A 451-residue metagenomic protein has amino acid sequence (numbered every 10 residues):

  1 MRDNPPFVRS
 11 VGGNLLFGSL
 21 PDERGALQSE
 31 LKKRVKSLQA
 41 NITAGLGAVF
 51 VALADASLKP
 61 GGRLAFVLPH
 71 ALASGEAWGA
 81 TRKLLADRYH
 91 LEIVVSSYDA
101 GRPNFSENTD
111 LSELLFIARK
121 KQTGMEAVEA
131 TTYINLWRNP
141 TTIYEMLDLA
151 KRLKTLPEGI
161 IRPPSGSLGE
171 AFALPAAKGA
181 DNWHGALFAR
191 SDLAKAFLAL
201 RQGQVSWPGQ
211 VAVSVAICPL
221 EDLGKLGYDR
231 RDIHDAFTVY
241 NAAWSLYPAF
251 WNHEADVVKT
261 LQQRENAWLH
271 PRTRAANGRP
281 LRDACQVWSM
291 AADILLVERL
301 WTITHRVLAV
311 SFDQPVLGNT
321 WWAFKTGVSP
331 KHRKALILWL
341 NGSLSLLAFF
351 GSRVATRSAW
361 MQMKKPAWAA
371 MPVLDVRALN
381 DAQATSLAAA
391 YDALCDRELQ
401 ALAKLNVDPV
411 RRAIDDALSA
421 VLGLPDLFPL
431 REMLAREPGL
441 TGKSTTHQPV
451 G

Functional and structural regions predicted by a protein language model:
M1-V211: Signature of N6-adenine DNA methyltransferases within the class I
N4, V8, L53, S57 (+10 more regions): Generic, well-ordered alpha-helical scaffold segments in large soluble proteins
N41-A48, L58, G75-G79, D110 (+7 more regions): Conserved structured core elements
T43, H70, S74, K325-S329 (+4 more regions): Generic alpha-helical structural element
L58, A180-A393, L399: Polybasic, glycine- and aromatic-enriched phosphate-binding surface used to engage nucleic acids
T109-A118, T142-R152, N266, H270 (+2 more regions): Short secondary-structure transition/capping segments
Q122-E126, R377-D381, D426-L430: Short, charged low-complexity linker/loop segments at the C-terminal edge of domains
T385-G451: Amphipathic alpha-helical coiled-coil/heptad-repeat segments
